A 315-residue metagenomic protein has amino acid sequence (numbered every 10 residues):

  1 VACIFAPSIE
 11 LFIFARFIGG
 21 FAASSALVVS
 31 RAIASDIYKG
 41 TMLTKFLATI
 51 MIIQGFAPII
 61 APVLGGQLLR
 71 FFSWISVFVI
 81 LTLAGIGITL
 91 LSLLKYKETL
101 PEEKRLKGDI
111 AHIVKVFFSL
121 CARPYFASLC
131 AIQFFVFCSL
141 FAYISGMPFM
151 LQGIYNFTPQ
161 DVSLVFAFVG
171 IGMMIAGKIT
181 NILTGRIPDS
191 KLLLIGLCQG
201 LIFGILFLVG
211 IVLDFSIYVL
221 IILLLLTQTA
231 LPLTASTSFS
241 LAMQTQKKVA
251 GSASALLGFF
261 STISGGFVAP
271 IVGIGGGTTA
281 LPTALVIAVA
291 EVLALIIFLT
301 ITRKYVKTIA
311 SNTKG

Functional and structural regions predicted by a protein language model:
A2, P7-I18, Y218-L224: Paired small-residue
I4-L11, A22, N156, G210-D214: Helix-breaking motifs and short loop linkers at transmembrane-helix boundaries and internal kinks in secondary membrane
I9, A15-F56: Cytoplasmic helix-loop-helix junction between adjacent transmembrane helices in 12-TM secondary transporters
L11, G40, F46-Y96: Helix-loop-helix hairpin linking two adjacent transmembrane segments in secondary transporters
T99-C130: Juxtamembrane intracellular "pre-TM" segments in multi-pass secondary transporters
A176-S190: Helix-to-loop junctions at the C-terminal end of transmembrane segments in multipass secondary transporters
K191-T237: C-terminal transmembrane helical hairpin of 12-TM major facilitator-type secondary transporters
S240-L281, V286-I287: A late C-terminal transmembrane helix in Major Facilitator Superfamily
